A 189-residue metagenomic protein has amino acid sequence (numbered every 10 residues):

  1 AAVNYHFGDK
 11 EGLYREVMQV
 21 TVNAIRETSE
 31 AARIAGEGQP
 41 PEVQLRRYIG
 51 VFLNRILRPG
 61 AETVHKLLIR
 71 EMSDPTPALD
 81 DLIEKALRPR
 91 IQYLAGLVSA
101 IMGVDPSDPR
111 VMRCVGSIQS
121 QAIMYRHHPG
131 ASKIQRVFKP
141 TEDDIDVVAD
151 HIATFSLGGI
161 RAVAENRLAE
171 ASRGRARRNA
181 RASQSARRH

Functional and structural regions predicted by a protein language model:
A1-G12, E16: Helix-turn-helix
G12-A35, V43, R47-V51, D81-Y93: Alpha-helical structural segments
V20, A24, R55, P59 (+3 more regions): Phosphate/oxyanion-binding loops and surfaces in catalytic or ligand/nucleic-acid-binding neighborhoods
E30-E62, D108-I118: Hydrophobic alpha-helical connector segments
E42-I49, D146-A153, L157: Short, amphipathic alpha-helical "lid/cap" segments that border enzyme active or binding sites
T63-H65, D80-R88, A100-A153, V163-R173 (+1 more regions): Hydrophobic/aromatic-rich alpha-helical bundle segments in the mid-to-C-terminal region
I69-P75: Short helix-capping/turn signature of helix-turn-helix
R173-H189: Short Lys/Arg-rich cationic patches that frequently serve as NLS/NoLS or arginine-rich RNA/DNA-binding motifs
